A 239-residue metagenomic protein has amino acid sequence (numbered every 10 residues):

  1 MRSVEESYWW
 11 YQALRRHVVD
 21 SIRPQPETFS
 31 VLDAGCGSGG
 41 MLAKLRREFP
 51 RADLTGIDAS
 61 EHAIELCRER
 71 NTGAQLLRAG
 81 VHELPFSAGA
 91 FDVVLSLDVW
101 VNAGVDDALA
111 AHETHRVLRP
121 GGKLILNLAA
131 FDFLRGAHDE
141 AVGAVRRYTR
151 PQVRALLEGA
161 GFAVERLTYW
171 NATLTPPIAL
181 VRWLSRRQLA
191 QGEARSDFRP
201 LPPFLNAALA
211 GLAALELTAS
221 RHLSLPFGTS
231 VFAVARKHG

Functional and structural regions predicted by a protein language model:
W10-F29, K44: Conserved alpha-helix/loop element of class I SAM-dependent methyltransferases that forms part of the SAM/SAH-binding
L32, S38-E83, L109: Class I SAM-dependent methyltransferase SAM/SAH-binding core
G40-M41, R166-N206, A210, P226-S230: Conserved catalytic loop of SAM-dependent methyltransferase domains
H82-V93: A short acidic, Gly/Pro-enriched loop at the edge of an enzyme's catalytic core that lines a small-molecule cofactor
S96-V99: A short beta-strand submotif of the Rossmann-like class I SAM-dependent methyltransferase core that lines
A108-K123: A short glycine-rich, Lys/Arg-flanked "PGG" loop and its adjoining helix->strand segment in the class I
L124-R146, Q152-A155: Short, glycine-/aromatic-enriched active-site segment of Class I SAM-dependent methyltransferases
A213-G239: C-terminal lobe and adjacent flexible extensions of AdoMet/dcAdoMet transferase-like proteins
